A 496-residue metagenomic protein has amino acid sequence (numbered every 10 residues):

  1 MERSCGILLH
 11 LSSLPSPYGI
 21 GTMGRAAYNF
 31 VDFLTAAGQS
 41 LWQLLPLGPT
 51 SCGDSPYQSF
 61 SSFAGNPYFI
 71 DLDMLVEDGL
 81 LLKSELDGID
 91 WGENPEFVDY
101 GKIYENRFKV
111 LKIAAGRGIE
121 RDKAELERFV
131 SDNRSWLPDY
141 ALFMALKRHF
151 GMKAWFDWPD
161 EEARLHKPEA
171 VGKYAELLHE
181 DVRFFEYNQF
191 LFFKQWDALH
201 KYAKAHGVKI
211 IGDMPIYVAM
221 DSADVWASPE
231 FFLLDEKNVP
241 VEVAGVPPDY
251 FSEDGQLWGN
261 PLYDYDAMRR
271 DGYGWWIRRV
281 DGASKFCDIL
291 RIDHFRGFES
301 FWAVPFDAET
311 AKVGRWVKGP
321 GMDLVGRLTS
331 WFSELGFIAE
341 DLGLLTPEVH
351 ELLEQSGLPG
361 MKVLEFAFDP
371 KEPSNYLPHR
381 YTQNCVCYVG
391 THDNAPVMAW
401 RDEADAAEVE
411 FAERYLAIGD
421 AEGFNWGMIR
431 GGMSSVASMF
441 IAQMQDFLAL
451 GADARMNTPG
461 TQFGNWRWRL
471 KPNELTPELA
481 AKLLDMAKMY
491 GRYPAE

Functional and structural regions predicted by a protein language model:
M1-S12, Y28: N-terminal regions that are enriched for targeting/export leaders and immediately downstream pro/stem segments
L8-H10, D54-Q189, F193, V218-I441 (+3 more regions): Alpha-amylase-like alpha-glycosidases and glucanotransferases acting on alpha-linked glucans and related
R25-T50, K285-C287: Catalytic domains of carbohydrate-active enzymes, especially glycoside hydrolases
T35, W196-H206, T329, L353-E354: Surface-exposed amphipathic alpha-helices with a cationic face
L45, K209-I211, P215, I289 (+1 more regions): Outer-envelope exported proteins of Gram-negative bacteria
F185-V218: Conserved, well-ordered alpha-helix/loop/beta-strand core segments that scaffold catalytic motifs
N473-E496: Terminal-tail/helix-coil boundary detector
